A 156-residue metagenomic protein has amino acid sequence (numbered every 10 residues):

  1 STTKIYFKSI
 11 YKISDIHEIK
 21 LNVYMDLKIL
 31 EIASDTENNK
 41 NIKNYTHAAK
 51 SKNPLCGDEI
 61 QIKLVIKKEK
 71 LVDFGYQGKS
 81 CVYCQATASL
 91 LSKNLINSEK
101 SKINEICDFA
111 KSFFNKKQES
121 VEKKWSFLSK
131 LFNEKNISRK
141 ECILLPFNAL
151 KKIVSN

Functional and structural regions predicted by a protein language model:
S1-S9, I13: Extreme N-terminal basic, low-complexity initiation segments that serve as generic localization/processing leaders
D15-N22, D26, D35-N38, Q118-N156: C-terminal binding/interaction regions
I29, T87-L95, P146-I153: Buried hydrophobic packing segments
D35, N39-F74, G78: Structured beta-strand/loop patches that form or line metal/cofactor-binding pockets in enzymes
C56, C81, R139-C142: Functionally engaged cysteine thiol sites
Y76-N136: Active-site- and interface-proximal helix/loop "cap" or "latch" segments in soluble metabolic and energy-transducing
